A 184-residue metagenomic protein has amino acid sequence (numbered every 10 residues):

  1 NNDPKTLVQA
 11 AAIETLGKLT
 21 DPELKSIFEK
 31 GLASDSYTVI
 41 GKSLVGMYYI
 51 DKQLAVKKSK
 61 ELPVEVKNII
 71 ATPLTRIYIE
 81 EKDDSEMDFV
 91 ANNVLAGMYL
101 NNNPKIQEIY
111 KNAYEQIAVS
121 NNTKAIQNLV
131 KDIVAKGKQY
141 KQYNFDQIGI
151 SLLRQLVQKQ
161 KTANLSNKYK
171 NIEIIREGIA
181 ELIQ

Functional and structural regions predicted by a protein language model:
N1-N2, D21-A33, K52-P63, D84-G97 (+1 more regions): Amphipathic alpha-helical scaffolding segments comprising HEAT/armadillo-like alpha-solenoid repeats
D3, D35, V66, M98-N101 (+1 more regions): Alpha-helical junction/boundary sensor with strong preference for TPR arrays
L7-D21, K30, I40-K52, E61 (+4 more regions): Structural detector for internal amphipathic alpha-helices that build alpha-solenoid repeat scaffolds
T20-E23, S36, Y78, V157-Q160 (+1 more regions): Generic low-complexity, intrinsically disordered sequence content enriched in small uncharged/hydrophobic residues
S36, D83, N103, N164 (+1 more regions): Intrinsic-disorder/low-complexity, polar/charged segments
N121-T123, K141, T162, K168: Exposed regions on extracellular, virion, or secretory-pathway luminal proteins
I133-Y140: Short beta-strand and adjacent turn/loop elements
R154-Q184: Eukaryotic acidic, Ser/Thr-rich intrinsically disordered low-complexity regions
